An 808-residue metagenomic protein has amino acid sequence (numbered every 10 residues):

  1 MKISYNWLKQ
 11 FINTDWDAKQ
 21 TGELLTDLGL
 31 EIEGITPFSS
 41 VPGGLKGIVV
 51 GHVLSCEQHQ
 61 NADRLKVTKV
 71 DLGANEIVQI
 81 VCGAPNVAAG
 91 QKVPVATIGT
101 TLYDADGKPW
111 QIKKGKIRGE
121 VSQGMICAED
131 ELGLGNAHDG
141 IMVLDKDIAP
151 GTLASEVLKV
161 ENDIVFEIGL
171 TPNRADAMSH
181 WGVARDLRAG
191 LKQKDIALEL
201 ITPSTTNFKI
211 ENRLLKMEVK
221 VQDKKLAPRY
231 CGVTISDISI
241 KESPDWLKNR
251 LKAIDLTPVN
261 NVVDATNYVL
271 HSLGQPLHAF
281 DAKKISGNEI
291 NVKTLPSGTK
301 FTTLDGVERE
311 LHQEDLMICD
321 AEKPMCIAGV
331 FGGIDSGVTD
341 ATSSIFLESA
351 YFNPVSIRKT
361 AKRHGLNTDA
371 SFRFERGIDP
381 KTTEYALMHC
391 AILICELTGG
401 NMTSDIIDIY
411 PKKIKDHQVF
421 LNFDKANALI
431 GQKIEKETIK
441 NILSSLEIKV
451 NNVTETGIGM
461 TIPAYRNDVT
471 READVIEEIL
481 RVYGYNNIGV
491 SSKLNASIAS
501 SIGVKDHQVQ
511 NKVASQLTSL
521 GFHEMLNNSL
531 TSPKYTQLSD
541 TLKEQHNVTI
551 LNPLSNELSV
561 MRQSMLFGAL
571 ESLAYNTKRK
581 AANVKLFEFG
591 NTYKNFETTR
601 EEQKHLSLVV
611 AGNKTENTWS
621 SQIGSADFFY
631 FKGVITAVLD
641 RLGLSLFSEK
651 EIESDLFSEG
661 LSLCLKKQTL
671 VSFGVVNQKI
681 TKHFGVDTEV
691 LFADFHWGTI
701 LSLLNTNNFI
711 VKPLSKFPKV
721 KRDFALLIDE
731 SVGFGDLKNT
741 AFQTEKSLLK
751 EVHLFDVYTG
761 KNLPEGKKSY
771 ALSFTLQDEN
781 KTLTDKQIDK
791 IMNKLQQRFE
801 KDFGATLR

Functional and structural regions predicted by a protein language model:
M1-E211, F346, D369, D379-P380 (+1 more regions): Phosphate-backbone binding interfaces of nucleic-acid-interacting proteins
K2, S444-I448, D468, E472 (+3 more regions): A carboxyl-terminal module marker
Y5, E23, D27-L28, S40 (+1 more regions): Glycine/proline-enriched, intrinsically flexible loops and inter-domain linkers
V49-I80, N260, T266-D335: Conserved mixed alpha/beta core segments that line enzyme active sites in large multi-domain catalysts
A74, G115, N291-F331, D335-V338 (+5 more regions): Class II aminoacyl-tRNA synthetase-like tRNA-binding/catalytic domains
R118-G133, A137-V143, A154-I164, N291 (+6 more regions): Mobile "lid/hinge" segments at catalytic clefts and subdomain interfaces of large enzymes
L187, L191-V221, T398-A426, K433: Terminal amphipathic helices with adjacent charged low-complexity linkers/tails
V419-A582, T775-E779, Q787-R808: Extended, well-folded interaction surfaces typified by the phenylalanyl-tRNA synthetase beta subunit core
